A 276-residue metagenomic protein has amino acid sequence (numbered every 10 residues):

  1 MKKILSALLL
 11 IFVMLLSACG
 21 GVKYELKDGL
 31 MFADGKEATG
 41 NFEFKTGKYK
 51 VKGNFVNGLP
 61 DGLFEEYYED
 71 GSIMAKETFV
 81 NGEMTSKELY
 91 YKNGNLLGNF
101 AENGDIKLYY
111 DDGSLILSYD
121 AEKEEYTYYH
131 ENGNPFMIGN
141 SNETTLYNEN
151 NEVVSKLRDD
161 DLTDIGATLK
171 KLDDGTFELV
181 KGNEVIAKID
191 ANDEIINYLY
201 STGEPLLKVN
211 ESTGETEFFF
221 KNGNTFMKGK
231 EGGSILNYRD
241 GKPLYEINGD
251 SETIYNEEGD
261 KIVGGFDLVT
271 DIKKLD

Functional and structural regions predicted by a protein language model:
K2-L10: Sec-dependent signal peptide recognition, specifically the positively charged N-region followed immediately by
M14-D276: Glycine/tyrosine- and acidic-biased, solvent-exposed loop/turn segments at the edges of beta-strands
